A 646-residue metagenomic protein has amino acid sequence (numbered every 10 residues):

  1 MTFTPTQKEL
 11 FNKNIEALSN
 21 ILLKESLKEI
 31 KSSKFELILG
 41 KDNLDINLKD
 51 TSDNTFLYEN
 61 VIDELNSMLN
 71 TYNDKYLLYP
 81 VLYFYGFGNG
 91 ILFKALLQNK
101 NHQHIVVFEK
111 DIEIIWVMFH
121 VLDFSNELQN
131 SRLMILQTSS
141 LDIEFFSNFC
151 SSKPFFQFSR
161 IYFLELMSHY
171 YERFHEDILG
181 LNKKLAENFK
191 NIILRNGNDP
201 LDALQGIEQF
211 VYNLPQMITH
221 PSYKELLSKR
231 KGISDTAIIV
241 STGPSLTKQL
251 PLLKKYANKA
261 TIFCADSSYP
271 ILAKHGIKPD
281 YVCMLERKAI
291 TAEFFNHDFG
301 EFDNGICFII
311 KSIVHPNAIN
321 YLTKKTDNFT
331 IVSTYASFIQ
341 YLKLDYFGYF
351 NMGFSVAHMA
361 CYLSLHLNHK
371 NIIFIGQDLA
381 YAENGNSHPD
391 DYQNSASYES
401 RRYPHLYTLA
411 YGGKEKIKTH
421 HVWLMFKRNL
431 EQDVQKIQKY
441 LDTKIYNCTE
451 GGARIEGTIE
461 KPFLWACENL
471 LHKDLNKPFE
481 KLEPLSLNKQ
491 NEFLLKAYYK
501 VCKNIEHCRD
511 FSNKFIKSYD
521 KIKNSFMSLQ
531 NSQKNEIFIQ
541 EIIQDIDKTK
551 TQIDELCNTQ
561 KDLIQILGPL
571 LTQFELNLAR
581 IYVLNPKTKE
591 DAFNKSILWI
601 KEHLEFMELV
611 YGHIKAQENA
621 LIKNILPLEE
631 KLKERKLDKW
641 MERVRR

Functional and structural regions predicted by a protein language model:
M1-A237, P244-T261, P270-K274, Y281 (+4 more regions): N-terminal donor/sugar-recognition subdomains of glycan-related enzymes, prototypically the membrane-proximal stem
L78-L82, D235-I239, C283-L285, I339-F350 (+1 more regions): Short, basic, glycine/proline-bearing loop/turn elements
E109, S268-Y269, G276-E286, S364-D391: Glycine-rich phosphate/pyrophosphate-binding loops and their adjacent beta-strand/loop elements at enzyme active sites
L122-F124, K278-Y281, E286, D298 (+4 more regions): Short secondary-structure boundary/capping segments
S241, A265, L285, I309-K311 (+3 more regions): Generic beta-strand/beta-sheet core signal
I262-S268, V282, F308, A357-A360 (+1 more regions): Extended, hydrophobic alpha-helical segments in both membrane/secreted and soluble proteins
P316-I375, L379: Active-site/ligand-binding-proximal alpha/beta "capping" segment
N386-D433: Phosphate-binding loop/pocket of nucleotide- and phosphate-handling active sites
